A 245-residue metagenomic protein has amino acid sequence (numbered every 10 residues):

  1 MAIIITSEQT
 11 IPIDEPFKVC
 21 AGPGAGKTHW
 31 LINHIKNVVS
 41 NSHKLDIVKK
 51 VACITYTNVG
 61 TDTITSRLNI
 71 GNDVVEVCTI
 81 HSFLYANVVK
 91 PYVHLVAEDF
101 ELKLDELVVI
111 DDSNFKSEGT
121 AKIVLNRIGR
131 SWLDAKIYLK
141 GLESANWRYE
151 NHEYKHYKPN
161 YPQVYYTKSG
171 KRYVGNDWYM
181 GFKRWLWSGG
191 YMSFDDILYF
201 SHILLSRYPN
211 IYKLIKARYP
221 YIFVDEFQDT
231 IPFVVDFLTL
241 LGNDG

Functional and structural regions predicted by a protein language model:
M1-A25, W30, K50, N126-F223 (+1 more regions): Accessory N-terminal region flanking or inserted into the helicase ATPase core in nucleic-acid motor proteins
M1-V96: P-loop NTPase Walker
H43-D46, K213-I215, G242-G245: Conserved catalytic network of the ASCE P-loop NTPase/AAA+ motor domain
K50, D62-N146: Conserved P-loop NTPase-based nucleic-acid remodeling module centered on helicase motor cores
T65, Y212, L238-T239: Short amphipathic alpha-helical segments and helix-helix/interface helices
E226: Walker B catalytic acidic pair
P232-G245: Short, conserved "post-DEAD/DEAH" coupling segment immediately C-terminal to helicase motif II within the SF2/RecA-like
